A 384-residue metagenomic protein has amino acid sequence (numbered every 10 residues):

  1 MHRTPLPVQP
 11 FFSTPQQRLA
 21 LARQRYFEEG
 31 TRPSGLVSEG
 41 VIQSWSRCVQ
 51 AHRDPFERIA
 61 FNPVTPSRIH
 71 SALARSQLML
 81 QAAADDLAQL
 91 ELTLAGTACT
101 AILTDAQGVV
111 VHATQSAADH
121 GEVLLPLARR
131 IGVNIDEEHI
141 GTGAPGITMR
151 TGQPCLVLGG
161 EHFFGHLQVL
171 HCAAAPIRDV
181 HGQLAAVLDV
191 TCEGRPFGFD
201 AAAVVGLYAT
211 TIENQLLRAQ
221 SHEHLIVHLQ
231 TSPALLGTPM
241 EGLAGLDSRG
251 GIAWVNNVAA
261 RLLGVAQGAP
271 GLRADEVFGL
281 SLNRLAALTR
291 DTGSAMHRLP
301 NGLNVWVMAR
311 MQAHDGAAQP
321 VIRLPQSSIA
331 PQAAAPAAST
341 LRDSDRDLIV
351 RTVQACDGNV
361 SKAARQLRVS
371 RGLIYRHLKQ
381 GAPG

Functional and structural regions predicted by a protein language model:
M1-H139, G143-G159, V169, R178-E241 (+1 more regions): Intrinsically disordered, low-complexity terminal regulatory regions
D105, T114, I252-Q267: N-terminal capping loop/helix in small sensory signaling domains highlighted by a polar->aromatic N-x2-3-F motif
V133-N134, P270-L282: PAS-family sensory/regulatory domains
G160-E161, V169-A174, V277-A333: PAS-family sensory/regulatory modules and their coupling/dimerization elements
S232-P233, Q326-D343: Regulatory hinge/linker segments at domain boundaries that couple sensory/effector modules to output domains
A244-G245, A253, L348: Hydrophobic membrane-spanning alpha-helices of multi-pass integral membrane proteins
W254-V255, G264, G271-L272, K362-R365: Extended hydrophobic-aromatic, low-complexity segments
A335-G384: Bacterial C-terminal helix-turn-helix
